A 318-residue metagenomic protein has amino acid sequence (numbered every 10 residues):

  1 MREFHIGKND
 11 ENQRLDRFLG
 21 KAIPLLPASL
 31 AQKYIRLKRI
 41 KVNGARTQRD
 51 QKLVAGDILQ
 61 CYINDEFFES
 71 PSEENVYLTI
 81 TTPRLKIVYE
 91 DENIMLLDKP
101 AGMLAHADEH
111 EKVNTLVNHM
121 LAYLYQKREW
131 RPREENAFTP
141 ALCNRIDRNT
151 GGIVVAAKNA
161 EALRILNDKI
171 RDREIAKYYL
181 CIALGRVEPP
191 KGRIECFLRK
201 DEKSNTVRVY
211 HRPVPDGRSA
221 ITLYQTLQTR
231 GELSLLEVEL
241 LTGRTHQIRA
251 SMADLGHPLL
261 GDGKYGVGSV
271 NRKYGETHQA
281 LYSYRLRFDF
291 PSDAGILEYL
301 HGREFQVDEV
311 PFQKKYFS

Functional and structural regions predicted by a protein language model:
M1-E202, F312-Y316: RNA pseudouridine synthases
M1-K33, P83-L85, V214-I221, T226 (+3 more regions): Pseudouridine synthases involved in rRNA/tRNA modification
N43-Q48, E232-L235, K273: Short alpha-helix capping/helix-loop boundary micro-motifs
Q48-K52, E237, H278: Short, surface-exposed secondary-structure edge patches
M95, L236-E239: Short, well-ordered beta-strand segments enriched in hydrophobic/aromatic residues
M103-H106, T206-V207, S234: Short small-residue beta-strand/loop micro-motif enriched in glycine and branched aliphatics
Y179, I194, T222, S234-L236: Structural detector for hydrophobic anchor residues on beta-strands
D201-T206, R212, D254: C-terminal regulatory/effector modules of DNA-binding transcriptional regulators
